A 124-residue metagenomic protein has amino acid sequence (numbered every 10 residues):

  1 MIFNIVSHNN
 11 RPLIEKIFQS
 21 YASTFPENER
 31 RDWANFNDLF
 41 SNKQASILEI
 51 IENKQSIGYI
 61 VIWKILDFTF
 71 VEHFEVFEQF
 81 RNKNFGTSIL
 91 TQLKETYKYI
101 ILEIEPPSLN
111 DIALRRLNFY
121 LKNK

Functional and structural regions predicted by a protein language model:
M1-N35: Short amphipathic alpha-helix that is part of the acyltransferase structural core
S23-N53: Active-site rim helix/loop that mediates acceptor-substrate recognition in acyltransferases
D32, F36-L39, I60-W63, F77: Short N-terminal edge-element motif at the start of the domain
E49, K54-K64, F70-E75: Conserved beta-strand in the GNAT
V76, N82-E95: Conserved acetyl-CoA-binding loop-helix of GNAT-fold acetyltransferases
T96-D111, L117: Conserved GNAT acetyl-CoA-binding A-motif
Y120: Conserved active-site tyrosine of GNAT-family acetyltransferases
